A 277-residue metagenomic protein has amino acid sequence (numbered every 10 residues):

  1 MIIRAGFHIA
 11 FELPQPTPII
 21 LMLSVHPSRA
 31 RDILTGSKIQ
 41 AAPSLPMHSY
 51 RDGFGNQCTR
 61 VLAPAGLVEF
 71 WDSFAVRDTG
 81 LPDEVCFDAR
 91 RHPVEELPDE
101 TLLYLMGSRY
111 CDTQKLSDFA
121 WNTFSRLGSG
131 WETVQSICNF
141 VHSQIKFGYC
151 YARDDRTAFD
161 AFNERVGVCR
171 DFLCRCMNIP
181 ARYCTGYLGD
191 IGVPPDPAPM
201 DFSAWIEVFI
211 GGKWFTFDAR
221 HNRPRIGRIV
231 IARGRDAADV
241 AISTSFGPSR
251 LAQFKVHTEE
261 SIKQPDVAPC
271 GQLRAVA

Functional and structural regions predicted by a protein language model:
M1-A89: Intrinsically disordered, low-complexity N-terminal segments that are enriched in acidic
I2, G212-W214: Coil-to-beta-strand transition motifs
I9, G130-T133, F140-A204, R225-G227 (+2 more regions): Active-site neighborhood of thiol-dependent amide/isopeptide-bond enzymes
W71-S73, W205, V230: Conserved hydrophobic/aromatic beta-strand scaffold that supports enzyme active sites
S73, D78-G148, R156-N163: Acidic low-complexity segments
W214-G234: Catalytic Cys-His active-site segments of thiol-dependent hydrolases/isopeptidases
P269, R274-A277: Alpha-helical and coiled-coil interaction segments, frequently adjacent to or embedded within charge-biased
